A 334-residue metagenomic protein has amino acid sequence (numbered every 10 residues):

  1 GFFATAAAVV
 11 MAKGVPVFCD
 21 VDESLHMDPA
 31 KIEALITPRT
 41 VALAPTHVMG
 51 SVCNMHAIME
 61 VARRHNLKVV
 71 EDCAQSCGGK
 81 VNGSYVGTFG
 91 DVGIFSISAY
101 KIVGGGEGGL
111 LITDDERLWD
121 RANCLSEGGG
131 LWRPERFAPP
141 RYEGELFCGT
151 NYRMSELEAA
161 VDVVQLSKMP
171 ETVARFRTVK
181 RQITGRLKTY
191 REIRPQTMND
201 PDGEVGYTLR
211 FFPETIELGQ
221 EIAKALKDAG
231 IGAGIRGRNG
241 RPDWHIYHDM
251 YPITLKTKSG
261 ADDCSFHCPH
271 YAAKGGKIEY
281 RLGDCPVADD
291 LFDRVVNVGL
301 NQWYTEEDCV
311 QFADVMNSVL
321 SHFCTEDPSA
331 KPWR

Functional and structural regions predicted by a protein language model:
G1-C73, K80: PLP-dependent aminotransferase-like
D20, N297-T305: Proline-centric
I36, M59-K68, G105, L110-G130 (+1 more regions): Basic phosphate/pyrophosphate-binding loop/patch that engages nucleotide-derived ligands
A44-T46, S96, Q196-T197, Y207-P213 (+2 more regions): Short beta-strand segments
S76-N82, F89-T208, T215, P242-D243: Active-site region of PLP-dependent enzymes
G130-P140, Q182-G185, A223-V295, C324-R334: Conserved PLP cofactor-binding pocket of PLP-dependent enzymes
I216-I222, T305-Q311: Short, conserved charged micro-motifs
